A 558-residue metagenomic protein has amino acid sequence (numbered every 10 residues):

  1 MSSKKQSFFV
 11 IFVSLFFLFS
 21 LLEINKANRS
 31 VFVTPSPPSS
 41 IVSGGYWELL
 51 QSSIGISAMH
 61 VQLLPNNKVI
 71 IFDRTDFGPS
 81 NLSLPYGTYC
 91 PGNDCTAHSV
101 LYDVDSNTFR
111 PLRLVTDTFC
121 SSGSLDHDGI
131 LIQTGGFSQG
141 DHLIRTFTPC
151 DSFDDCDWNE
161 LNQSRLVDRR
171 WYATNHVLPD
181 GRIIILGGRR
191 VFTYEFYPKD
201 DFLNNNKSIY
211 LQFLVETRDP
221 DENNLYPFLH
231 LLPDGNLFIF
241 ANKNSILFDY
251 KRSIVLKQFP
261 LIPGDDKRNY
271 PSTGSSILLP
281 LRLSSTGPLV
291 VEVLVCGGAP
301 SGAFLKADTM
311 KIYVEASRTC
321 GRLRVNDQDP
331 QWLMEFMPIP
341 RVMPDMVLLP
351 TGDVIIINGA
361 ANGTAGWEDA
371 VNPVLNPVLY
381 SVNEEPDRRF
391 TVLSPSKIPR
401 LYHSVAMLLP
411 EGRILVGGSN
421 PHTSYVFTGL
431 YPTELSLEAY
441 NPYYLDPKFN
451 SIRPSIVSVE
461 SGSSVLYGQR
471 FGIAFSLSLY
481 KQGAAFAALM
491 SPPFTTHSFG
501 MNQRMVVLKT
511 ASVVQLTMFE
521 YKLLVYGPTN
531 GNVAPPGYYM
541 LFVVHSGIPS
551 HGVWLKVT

Functional and structural regions predicted by a protein language model:
S2-T558: Ser/Thr/Pro- and often Gln-rich low-complexity regulatory segments of eukaryotic transcriptional regulators
